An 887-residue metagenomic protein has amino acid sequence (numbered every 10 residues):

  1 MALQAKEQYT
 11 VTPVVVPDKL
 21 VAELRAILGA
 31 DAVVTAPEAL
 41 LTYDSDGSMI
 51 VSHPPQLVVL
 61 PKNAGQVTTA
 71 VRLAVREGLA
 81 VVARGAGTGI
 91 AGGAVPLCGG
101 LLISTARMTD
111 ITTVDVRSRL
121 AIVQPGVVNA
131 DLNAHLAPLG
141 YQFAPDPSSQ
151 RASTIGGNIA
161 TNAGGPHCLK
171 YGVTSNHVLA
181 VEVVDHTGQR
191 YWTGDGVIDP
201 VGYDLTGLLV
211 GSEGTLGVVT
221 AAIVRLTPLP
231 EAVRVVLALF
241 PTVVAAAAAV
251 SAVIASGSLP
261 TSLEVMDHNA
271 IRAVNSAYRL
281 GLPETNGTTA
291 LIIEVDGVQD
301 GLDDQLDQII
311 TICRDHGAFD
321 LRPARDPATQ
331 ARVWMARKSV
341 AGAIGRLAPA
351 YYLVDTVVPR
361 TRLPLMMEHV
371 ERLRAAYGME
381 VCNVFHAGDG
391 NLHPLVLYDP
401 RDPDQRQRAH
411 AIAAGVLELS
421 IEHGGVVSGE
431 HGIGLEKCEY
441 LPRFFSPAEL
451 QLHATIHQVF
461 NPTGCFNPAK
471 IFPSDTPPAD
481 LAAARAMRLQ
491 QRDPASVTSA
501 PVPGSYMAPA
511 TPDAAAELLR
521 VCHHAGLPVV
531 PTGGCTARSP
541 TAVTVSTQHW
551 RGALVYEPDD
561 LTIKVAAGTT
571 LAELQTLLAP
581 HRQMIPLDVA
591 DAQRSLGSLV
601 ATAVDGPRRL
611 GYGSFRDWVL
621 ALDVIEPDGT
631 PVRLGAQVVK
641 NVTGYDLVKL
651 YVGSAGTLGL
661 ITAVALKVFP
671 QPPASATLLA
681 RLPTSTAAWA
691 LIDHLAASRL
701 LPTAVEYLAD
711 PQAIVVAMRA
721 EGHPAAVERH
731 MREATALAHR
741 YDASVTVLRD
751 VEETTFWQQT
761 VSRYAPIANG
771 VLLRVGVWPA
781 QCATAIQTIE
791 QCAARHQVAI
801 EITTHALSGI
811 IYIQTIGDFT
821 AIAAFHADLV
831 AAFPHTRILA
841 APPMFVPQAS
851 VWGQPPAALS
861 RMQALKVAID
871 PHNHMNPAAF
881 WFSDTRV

Functional and structural regions predicted by a protein language model:
A2-A22, L28-A30, P37-L40, S45-L57 (+16 more regions): Conserved glycine-rich FAD pyrophosphate-binding loop
V33-P37, V59-P61, A80-G85, G92 (+27 more regions): General beta-strand structural signal in soluble alpha/beta enzymes
L57-K62, R225, V235-P241, E294-V295 (+4 more regions): Short, well-ordered beta-strand elements within core beta-sheets of diverse protein domains
A91, L101-T105, T215-I223, V295-I309 (+5 more regions): Short, acidic (Asp/Glu-rich) active-site segment that either coordinates a divalent metal cofactor
D110-E264, C465-F466, F472, D480-Q490 (+4 more regions): FAD-binding subdomain of flavoenzyme oxidoreductases
L226-L229, D559, V668, A676 (+3 more regions): Glycine-rich, small/acidic residue-mixed loop/short-helix segments
N286-R314, L691, L695-V747: A conserved active-site cap/scaffold subdomain adjacent to cofactor or substrate pockets
